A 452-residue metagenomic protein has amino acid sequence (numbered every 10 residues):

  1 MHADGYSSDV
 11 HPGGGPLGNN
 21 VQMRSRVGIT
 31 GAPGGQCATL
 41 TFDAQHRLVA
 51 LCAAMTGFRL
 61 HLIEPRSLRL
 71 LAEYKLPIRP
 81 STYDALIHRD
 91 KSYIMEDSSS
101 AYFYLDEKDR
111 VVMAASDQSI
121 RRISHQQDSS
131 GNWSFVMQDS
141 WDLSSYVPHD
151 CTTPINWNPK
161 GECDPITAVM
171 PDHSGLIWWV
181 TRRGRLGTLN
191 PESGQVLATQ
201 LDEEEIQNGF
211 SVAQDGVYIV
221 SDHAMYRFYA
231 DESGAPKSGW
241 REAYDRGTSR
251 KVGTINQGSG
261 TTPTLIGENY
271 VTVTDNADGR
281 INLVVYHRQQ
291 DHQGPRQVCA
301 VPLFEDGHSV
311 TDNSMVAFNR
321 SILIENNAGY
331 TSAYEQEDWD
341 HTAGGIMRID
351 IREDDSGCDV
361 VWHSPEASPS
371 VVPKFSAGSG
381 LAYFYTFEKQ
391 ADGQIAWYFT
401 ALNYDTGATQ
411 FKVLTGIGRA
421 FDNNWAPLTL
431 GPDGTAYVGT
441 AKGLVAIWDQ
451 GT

Functional and structural regions predicted by a protein language model:
M1-A85, R89-D90, S98-A101, K108 (+1 more regions): Sequence/structural signature of beta-propeller modules and their immediately flanking N-terminal secretory/stalk
S7-I29, E73-I94, W133-G161, K237-N256 (+3 more regions): Surface-exposed loop and turn segments in beta-propeller and other repeat-based domains that flank or scaffold
G31-T41, P80-Y104, S145-M170, E203-Q214 (+5 more regions): Repeated scaffold domains used in trafficking and secretory/extracellular systems, primarily beta-propellers
R47-L51, R110-A114, L176-V180, G216-I219 (+5 more regions): Conserved beta-propeller blade signature
C52, Y270-D275, D312-G418: Loop/turn-rich, solvent-exposed surfaces of beta-rich toroidal or solenoidal domains
E64, Q126-D128, A224-D231, L283-D291 (+2 more regions): Beta-propeller blade signature
G209-T311: Long, internal scaffold/assembly segments composed of regular secondary structure
D422-T452: Blade-level signature of beta-propeller repeat domains, shared across WD40, Kelch, NHL, RCC1 and BNR/Asp-box propellers
